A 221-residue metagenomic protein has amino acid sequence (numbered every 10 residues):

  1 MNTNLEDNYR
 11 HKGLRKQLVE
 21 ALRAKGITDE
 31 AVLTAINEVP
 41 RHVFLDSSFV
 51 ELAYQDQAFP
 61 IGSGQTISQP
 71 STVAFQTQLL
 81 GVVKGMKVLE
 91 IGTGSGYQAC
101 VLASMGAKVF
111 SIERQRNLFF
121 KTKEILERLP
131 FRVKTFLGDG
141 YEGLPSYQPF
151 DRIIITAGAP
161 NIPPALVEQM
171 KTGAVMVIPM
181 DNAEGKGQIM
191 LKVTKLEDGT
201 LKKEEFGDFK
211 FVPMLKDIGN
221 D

Functional and structural regions predicted by a protein language model:
M1-L89, Y97-V101, M105, L118-K121 (+3 more regions): Class I SAM-dependent transferase core
G81-L201: Conserved nucleotide-cofactor-binding alpha/beta core module
